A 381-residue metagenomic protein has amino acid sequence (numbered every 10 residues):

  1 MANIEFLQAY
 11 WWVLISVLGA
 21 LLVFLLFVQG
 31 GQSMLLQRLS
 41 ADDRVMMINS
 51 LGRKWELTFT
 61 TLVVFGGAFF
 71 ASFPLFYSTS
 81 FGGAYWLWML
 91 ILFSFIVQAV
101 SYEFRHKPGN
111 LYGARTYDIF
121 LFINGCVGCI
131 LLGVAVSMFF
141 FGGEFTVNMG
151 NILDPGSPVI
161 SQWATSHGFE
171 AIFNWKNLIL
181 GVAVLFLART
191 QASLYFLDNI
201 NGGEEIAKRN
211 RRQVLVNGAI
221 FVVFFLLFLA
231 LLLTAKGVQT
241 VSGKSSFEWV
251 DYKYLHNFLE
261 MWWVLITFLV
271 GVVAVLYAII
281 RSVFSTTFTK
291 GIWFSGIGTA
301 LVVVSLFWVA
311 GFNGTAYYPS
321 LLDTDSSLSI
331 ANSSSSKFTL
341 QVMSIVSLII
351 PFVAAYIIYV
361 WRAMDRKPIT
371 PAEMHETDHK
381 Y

Functional and structural regions predicted by a protein language model:
M1, A235-L259: Membrane-interface interhelical connector segments
M1-F59, V63-G66: N-terminal signal-anchor module of multipass membrane proteins
Q8-S16, A114-L132, K208-F221, T286-A300: Alpha-helical transmembrane segments and their helix-start/interface "positive-inside/aromatic belt" motifs in integral
V23-L35, I96-N110, E144-L153, V182-E205 (+2 more regions): Juxtamembrane interface elements at the cytosolic ends of transmembrane helices in multi-pass membrane proteins
F81-W88, V97-F186: Membrane-interface helix-loop-helix junctions at boundaries between adjacent transmembrane segments
V136-V159, A230-S245, W308-D323: Membrane-helix interface motif
W163-L187, Y254-V273, S333-V353: Hydrophobic alpha-helical transmembrane segments
F247-Y252, Y318-T339: Short, membrane-exposed interhelical loops at transmembrane-helix boundaries
